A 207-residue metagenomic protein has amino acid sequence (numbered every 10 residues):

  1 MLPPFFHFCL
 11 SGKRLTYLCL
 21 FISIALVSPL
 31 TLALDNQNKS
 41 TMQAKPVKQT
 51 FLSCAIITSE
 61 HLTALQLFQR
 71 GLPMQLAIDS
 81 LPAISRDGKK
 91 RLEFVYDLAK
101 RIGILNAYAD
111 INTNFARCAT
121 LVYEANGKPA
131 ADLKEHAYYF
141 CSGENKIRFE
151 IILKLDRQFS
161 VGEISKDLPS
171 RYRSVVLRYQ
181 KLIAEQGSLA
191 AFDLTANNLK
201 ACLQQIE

Functional and structural regions predicted by a protein language model:
M1-K13: N-terminal secretory signal peptides that target proteins for export/translocation
K13-F21: Sec-dependent signal peptide recognition, specifically the positively charged N-region followed immediately by
T31-A33: Boundary at the C-terminal end of the N-terminal hydrophobic targeting segment
N36-S40, A44, A119-N126: Acidic, Ser/Pro/Thr-rich low-complexity regulatory regions and the short amphipathic helical interaction modules they
Q37-Q66, H136-Y138: Immediate post-signal-peptide N-terminus of mature secreted/exported proteins
Q69-L72: Alpha-helix exit/C-cap motif
M74-S142, I147-E207: Compact alpha-helical subdomains of small soluble proteins
